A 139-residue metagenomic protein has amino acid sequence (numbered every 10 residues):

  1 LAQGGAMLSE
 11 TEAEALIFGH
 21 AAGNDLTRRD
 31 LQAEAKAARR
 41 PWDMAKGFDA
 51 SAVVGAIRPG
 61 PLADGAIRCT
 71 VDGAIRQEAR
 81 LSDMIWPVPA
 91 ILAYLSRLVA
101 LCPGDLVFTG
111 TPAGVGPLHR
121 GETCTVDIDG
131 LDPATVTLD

Functional and structural regions predicted by a protein language model:
L1-C102, L106, G114-D139: Catalytic-core "active-site belt" of small-molecule-metabolizing enzymes, emphasizing His/Asp/Glu-rich regions
